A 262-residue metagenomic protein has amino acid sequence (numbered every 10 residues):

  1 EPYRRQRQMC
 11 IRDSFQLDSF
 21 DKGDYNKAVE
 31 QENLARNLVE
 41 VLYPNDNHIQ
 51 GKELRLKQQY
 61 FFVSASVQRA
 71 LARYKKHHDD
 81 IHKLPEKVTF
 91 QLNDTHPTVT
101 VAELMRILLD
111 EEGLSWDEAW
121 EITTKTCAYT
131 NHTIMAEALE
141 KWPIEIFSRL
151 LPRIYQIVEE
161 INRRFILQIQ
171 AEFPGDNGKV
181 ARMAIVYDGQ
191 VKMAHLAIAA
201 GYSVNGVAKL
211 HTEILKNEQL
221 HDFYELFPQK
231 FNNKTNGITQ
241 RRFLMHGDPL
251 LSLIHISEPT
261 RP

Functional and structural regions predicted by a protein language model:
E1-R7, I11, I254-P262: Single conserved hydrophobic/aromatic residue that forms the stacking wall/gate of nucleotide- or nucleobase-binding
R4-Q8, R12, D18, P44-Y202 (+1 more regions): Gly/Pro-rich turn-and-neighbor structural signature
F20-K27, E32: Compact, glycine/acidic-enriched structural inserts
D24, R36-E40, M105: Catalytic alpha/beta active-site cores
E30-Q50: Residues forming anionic-ligand binding surfaces in small-molecule and nucleic-acid pockets of primarily soluble enzymes
L114, P228-Q229, P262: Short, well-ordered coil loops that connect the C-terminus of an alpha-helix to the N-terminus of a beta-strand
N205-L253: Segments forming glycine/polar-rich beta-alpha architectures that bind adenosine-containing cofactors
